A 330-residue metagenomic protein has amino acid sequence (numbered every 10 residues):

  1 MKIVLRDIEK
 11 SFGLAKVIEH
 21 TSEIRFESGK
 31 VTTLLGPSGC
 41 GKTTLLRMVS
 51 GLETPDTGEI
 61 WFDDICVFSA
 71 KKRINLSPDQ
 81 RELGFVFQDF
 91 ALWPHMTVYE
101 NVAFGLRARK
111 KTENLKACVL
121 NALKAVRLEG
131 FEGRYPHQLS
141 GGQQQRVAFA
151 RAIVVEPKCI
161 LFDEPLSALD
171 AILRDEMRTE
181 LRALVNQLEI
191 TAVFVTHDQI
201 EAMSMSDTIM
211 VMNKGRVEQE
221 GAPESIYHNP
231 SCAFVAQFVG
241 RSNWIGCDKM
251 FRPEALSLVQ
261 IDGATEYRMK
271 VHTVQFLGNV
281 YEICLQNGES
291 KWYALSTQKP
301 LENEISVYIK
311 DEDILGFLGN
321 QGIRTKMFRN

Functional and structural regions predicted by a protein language model:
M1-L5, E9-S22, F26-S28, K71-N75 (+1 more regions): A short, flexible loop at the N-terminus of ABC-type nucleotide-binding domains that lies
L35-P37: The feature captures the beta-strand-to-loop junction immediately N-terminal to the Walker
T43-L46, V147: ABC ATPase nucleotide-binding domain helices that frame the ATP-binding cleft
S50: Helix-to-loop junction immediately C-terminal to a conserved catalytic motif
D56-E59, K214: Conserved coupling/switch loops of ABC nucleotide-binding domains, chiefly the family-specific signature
G58-A70: Conserved ABC transporter NBD signature motif
E82-G84, Q88, L92-S231: ABC ATPase nucleotide-binding domains
S242, M250-N330: Non-catalytic connector elements of ABC transporters
